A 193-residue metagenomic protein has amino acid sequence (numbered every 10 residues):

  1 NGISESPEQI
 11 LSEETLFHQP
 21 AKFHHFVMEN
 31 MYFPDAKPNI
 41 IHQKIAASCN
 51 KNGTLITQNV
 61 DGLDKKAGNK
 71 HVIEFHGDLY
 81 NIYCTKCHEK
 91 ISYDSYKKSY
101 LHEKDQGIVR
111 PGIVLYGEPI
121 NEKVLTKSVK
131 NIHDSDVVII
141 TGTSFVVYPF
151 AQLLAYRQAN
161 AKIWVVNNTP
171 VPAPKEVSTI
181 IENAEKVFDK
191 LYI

Functional and structural regions predicted by a protein language model:
N1-I193: Conserved catalytic core of sirtuin-type NAD+-dependent deacylases
